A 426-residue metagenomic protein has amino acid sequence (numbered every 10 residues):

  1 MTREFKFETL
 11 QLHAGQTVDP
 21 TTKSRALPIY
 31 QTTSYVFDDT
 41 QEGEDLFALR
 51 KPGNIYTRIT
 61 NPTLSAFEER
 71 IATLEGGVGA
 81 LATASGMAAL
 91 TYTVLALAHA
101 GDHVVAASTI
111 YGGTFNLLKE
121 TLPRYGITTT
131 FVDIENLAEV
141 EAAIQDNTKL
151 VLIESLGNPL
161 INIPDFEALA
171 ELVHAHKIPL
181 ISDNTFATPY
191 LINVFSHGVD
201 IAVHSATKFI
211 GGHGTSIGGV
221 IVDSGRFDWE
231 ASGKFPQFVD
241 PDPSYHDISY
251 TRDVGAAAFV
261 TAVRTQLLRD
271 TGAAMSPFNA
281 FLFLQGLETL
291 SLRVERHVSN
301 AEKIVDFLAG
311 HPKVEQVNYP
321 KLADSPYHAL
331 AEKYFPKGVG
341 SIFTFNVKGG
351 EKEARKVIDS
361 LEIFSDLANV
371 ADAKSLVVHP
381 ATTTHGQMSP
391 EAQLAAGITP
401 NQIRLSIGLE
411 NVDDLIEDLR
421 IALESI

Functional and structural regions predicted by a protein language model:
T2-N61, E69, I403: N-terminal "arm"/small-domain region of PLP-dependent enzymes with the aminotransferase-like
Q11-H13, T17-P20, A80-A309: Conserved PLP-enzyme active-site core in the AAT-like
D39-A88, G113-T121: Conserved N-terminal alpha-helix of the aminotransferase class I/II PLP-enzyme fold
K119, T128, D146, R293 (+2 more regions): PLP-dependent enzyme catalytic core of the Aspartate aminotransferase-like
L156, T185-A187, L322, K348 (+1 more regions): Active-site beta-loop-alpha junctions enriched in small/polar residues
V222, T344-N346, S406-G408: Short hydrophobic/aromatic beta-strand micro-patches that form the beta-sheet surface supporting nucleotide- or nucleic
T271-A274, F278-A280, T289, V294-R296 (+2 more regions): Conserved small-domain helix->loop->beta segment predominantly found in fold-type I
